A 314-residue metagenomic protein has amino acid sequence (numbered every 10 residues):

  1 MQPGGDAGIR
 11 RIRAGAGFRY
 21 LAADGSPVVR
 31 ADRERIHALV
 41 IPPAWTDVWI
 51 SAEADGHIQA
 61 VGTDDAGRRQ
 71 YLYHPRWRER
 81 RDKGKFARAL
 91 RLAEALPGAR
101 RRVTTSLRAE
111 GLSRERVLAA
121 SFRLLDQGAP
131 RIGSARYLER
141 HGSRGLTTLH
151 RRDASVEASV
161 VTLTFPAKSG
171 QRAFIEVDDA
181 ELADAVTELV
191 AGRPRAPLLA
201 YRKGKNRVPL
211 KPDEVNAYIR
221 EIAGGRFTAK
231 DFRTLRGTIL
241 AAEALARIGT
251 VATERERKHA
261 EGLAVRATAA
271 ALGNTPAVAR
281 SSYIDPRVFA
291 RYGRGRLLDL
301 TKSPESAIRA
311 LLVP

Functional and structural regions predicted by a protein language model:
M1-R144, T148-E261, V265-L272, A279-S281 (+1 more regions): A positively charged, amphipathic N-terminal helix/segment that binds anionic biomolecules
T275-P276, P286: The DNA-contacting recognition helix of HTH DNA-binding domains and analogous helical DNA-recognition elements
P286-L311: DNA/chromatin major-groove-contacting recognition/catalytic segments
